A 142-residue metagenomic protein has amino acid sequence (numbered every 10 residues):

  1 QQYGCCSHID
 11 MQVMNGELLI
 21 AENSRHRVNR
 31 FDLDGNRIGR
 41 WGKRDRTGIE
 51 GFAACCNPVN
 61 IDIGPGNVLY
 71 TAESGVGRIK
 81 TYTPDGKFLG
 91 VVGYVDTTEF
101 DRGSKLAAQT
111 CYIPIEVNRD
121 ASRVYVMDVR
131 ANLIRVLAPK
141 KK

Functional and structural regions predicted by a protein language model:
Q1-K142: Eukaryotic scaffold repeat domains enriched in small/polar residues
